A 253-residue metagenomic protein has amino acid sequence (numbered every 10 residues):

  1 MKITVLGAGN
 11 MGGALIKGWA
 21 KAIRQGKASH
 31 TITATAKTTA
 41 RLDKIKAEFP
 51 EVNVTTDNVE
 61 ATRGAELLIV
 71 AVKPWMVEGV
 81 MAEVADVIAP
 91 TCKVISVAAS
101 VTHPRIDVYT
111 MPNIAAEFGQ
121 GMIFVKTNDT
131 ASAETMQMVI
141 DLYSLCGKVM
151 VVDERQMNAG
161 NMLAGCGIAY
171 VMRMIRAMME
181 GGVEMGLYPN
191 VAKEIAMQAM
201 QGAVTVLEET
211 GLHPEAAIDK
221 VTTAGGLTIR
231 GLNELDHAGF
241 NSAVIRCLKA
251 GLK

Functional and structural regions predicted by a protein language model:
M1-G64, Q120, V183-E184: NAD(P)+-binding Rossmann beta1-loop-alpha1 motif at the extreme N-terminus of oxidoreductases
N10, T39-R41, W75-M76, V101 (+3 more regions): Short alpha-helical
L15-I16, T39-L42, F49, N58-V125: Rossmann-like NAD(P)(H) cofactor-binding subdomain of soluble oxidoreductases
R105-I106, M122-A159, V171-T210, A250: Internal alpha-helical scaffold of NAD(P)-dependent oxidoreductase catalytic cores
P112-A116, N161-V171: Glycine/serine-rich anion-binding loops at beta->alpha junctions that coordinate negatively charged ligand groups
M197-K253: NAD(P)-dependent Rossmann-like dehydrogenase/reductase catalytic/cofactor-binding core
